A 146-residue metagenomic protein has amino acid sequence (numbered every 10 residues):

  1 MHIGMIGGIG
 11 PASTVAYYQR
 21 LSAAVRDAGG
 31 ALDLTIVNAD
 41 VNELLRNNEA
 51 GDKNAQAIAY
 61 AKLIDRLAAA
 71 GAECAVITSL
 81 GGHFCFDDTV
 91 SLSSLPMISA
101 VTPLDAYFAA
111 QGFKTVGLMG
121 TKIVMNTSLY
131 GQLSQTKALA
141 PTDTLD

Functional and structural regions predicted by a protein language model:
M1-D146: Non-catalytic structural scaffold of enzyme domains
